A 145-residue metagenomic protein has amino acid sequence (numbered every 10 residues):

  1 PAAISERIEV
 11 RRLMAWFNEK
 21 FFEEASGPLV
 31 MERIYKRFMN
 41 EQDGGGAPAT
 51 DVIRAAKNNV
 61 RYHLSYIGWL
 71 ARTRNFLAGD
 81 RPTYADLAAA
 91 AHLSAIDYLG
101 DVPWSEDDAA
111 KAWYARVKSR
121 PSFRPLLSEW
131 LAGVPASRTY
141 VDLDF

Functional and structural regions predicted by a protein language model:
A2, S26-V30, S128-W130: Short coil/turn segments at secondary-structure boundaries
A3-L13, L87: Alpha-helical scaffolds flanking conserved acidic
W16-F17, L143: Intrinsically disordered, low-complexity segments enriched in polar/charged small residues
F17-K118: GST-like fold's C-terminal all-alpha helical module
G44, L126-L127: Short, structured secondary-structure boundary patches
W130-F145: Acidic/histidine-enriched, glycine/proline-rich intrinsically disordered or flexible terminal extensions
